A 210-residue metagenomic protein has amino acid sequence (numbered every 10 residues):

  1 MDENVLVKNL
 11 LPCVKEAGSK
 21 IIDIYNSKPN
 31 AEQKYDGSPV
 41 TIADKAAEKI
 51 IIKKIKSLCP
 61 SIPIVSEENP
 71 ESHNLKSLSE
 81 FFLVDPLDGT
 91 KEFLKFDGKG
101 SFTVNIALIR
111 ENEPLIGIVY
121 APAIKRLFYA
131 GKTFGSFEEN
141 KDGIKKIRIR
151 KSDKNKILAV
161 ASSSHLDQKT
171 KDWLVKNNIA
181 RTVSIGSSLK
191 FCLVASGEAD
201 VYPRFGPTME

Functional and structural regions predicted by a protein language model:
M1-L87, R110, Q168, D172-V175 (+1 more regions): N-terminal subdomain of lithium-sensitive/metallo-dependent phosphomonoesterases centered on the IMPase/IPPase/PAP
K45-A46, G98, S164: Short, surface-exposed acidic/glycine-rich loop or hinge patches that mediate macromolecular interfaces
K76-F137: DPxDG-like acidic metal-binding loop motif
A130-G131, I144-S152: Short amphipathic beta-strand/extended segments with alternating polar/hydrophobic composition
N140-D142: Solvent-exposed strand-loop boundary residues in beta-sheet-rich modules
I149-E210: An extended, acidic
